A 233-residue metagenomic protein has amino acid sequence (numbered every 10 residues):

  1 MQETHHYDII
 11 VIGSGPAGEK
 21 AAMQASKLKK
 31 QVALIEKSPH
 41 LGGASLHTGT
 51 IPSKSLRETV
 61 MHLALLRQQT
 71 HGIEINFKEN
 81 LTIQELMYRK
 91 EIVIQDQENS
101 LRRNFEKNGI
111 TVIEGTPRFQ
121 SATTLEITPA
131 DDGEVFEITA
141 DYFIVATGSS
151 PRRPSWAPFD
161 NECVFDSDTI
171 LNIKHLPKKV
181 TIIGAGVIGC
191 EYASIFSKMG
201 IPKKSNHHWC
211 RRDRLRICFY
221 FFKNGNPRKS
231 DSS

Functional and structural regions predicted by a protein language model:
Q2-Y7, Q24-K30, E36-L176, D231-S232: Glycine-rich flavin
D8-L34, G189-S197, R214-F222: N-terminal Rossmann-like FAD-binding beta1-loop-alpha1 element of flavoenzymes
V11, K90-E91, I182: A generic secondary-structure micro-motif detector that highlights 1-2 residue hydrophobic/ambivalent hotspots embedded
I12, I35-E36, H208, D231: The conserved SAM/SAH-binding core of class I Rossmann-like methyltransferase domains, concentrating on the hydrophobic
T50, T147-N226: Glycine-rich dinucleotide-binding loop and its adjacent helix/turn
